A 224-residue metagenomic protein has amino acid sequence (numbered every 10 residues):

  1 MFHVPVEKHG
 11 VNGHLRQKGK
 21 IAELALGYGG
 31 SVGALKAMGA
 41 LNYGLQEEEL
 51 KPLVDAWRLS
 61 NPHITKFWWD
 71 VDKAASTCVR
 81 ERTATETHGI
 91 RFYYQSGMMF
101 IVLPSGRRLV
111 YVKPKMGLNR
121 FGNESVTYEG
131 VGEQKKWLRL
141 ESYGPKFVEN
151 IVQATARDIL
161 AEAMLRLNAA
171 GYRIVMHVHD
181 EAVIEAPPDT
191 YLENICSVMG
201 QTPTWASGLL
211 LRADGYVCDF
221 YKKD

Functional and structural regions predicted by a protein language model:
M1-D224: Conserved catalytic core of nucleotide polymerization and phosphodiester-bond processing enzymes
